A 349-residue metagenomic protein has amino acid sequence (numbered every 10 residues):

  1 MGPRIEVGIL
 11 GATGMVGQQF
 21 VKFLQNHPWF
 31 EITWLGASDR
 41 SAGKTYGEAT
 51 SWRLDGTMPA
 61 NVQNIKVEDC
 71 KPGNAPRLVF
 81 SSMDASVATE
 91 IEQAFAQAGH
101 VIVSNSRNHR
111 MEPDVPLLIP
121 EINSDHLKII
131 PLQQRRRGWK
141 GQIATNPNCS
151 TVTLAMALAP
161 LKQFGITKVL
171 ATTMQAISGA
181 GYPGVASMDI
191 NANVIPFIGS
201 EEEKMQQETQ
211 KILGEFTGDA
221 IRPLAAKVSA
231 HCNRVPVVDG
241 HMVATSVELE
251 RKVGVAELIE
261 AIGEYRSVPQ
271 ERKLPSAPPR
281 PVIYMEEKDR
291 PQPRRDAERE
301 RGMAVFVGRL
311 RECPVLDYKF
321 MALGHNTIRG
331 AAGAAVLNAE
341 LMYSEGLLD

Functional and structural regions predicted by a protein language model:
M1-F197, A220, A226-K227, V305-F306 (+3 more regions): N-terminal Rossmann-like NAD(P) cofactor-binding subdomain of oxidoreductases, focused on the glycine-rich
S178-D349: Charged docking surfaces used in two-component/phosphorelay signaling
